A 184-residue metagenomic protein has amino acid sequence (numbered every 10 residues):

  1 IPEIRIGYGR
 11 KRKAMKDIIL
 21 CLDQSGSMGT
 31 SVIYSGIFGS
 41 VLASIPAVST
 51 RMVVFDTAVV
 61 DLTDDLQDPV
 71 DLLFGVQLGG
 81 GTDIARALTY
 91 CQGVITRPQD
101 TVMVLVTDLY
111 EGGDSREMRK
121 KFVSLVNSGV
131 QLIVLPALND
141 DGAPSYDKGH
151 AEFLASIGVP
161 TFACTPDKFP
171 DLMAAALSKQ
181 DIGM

Functional and structural regions predicted by a protein language model:
I1-I19, G29-S31, S44-V48: Acidic, polar low-complexity linker/tail segments
L20, M52-V54, M103-L105, V134-P136: Structural beta-sheet core signal
Q24-I33, Y110-G113: Short acidic, Gly/Ser-rich segments with clustered Asp/Glu that frequently serve as metal-coordination loops in enzyme
Y34-V54: An active-site-proximal "capping" alpha-helix that borders the catalytic cofactor pocket
G36-F38, R116-F122: Charged helix-capping and loop-helix junction motifs
F55-V60, N139-D141: Short glycine-enriched loops at secondary-structure junctions
V60, D68-V104, E111-R116, A143-Y146: Von Willebrand factor
K121-M184: Von Willebrand factor type A / integrin I
